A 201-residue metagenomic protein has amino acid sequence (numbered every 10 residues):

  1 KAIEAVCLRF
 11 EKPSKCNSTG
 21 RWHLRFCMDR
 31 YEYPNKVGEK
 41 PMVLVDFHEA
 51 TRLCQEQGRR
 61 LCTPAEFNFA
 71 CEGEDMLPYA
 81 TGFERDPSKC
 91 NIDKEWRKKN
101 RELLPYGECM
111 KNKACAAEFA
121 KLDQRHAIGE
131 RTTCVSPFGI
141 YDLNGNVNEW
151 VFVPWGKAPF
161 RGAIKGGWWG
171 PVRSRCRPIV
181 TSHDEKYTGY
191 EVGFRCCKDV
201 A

Functional and structural regions predicted by a protein language model:
K1-E56, E74-L77, G82-R85, N91-M110 (+2 more regions): Short, compositionally biased
N17-G20, A117, K186: Short secondary-structure boundary/capping segments
R30, K165, R177-T181, R195-K198: Basic side chains
K36-K40, G170, E185: A generic structural signal for short coil/turn motifs at secondary-structure boundaries
E49-R52, E56-V180: Functional-site microenvironments in short loops/helix caps that host divalent-cation chemistry
T63, G189-V192: C-terminal or late-domain output modules
S182-T188: Short proline/glycine-enriched turn/loop segments at secondary-structure junctions
